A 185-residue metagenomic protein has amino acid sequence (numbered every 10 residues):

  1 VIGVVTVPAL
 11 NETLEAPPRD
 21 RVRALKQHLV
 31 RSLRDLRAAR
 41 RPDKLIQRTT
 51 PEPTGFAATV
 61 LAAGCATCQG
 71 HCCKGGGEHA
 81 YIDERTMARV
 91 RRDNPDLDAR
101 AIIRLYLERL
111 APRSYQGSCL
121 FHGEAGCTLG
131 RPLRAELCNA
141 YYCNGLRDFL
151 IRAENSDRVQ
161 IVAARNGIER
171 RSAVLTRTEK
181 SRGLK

Functional and structural regions predicted by a protein language model:
I2-K185: Hydrophobic scaffolds flanking metal-cofactor catalytic centers in soluble metalloenzymes
